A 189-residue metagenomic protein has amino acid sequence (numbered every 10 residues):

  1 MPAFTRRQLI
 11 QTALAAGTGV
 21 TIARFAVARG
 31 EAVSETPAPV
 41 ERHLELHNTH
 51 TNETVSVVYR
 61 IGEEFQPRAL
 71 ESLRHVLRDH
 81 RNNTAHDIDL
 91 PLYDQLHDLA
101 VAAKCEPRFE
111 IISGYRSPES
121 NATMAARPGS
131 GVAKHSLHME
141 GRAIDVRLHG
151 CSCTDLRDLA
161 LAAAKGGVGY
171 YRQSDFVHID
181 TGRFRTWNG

Functional and structural regions predicted by a protein language model:
M1-V20: N-terminal secretory signal peptides and thylakoid transit peptides that target proteins across membranes
T21-S56: C-terminal segment of N-terminal export signals and the immediately downstream linker at the start of the mature
R42, H47, P128-G189: Catalytic cores and adjacent binding grooves of peptidoglycan-active enzymes
G62-I112: Active-site acidic/histidine clusters and adjacent loop/turn architecture that either coordinate catalytic ions
L96-A103, P107, E119, G150 (+1 more regions): Sec/Tat-exported extracytoplasmic proteins
R108-A122: Acidic helix-start/capping segments at beta-turn-to-alpha-helix junctions
S120-S130: Short, surface-exposed, charged loop/turn segments at secondary-structure junctions
